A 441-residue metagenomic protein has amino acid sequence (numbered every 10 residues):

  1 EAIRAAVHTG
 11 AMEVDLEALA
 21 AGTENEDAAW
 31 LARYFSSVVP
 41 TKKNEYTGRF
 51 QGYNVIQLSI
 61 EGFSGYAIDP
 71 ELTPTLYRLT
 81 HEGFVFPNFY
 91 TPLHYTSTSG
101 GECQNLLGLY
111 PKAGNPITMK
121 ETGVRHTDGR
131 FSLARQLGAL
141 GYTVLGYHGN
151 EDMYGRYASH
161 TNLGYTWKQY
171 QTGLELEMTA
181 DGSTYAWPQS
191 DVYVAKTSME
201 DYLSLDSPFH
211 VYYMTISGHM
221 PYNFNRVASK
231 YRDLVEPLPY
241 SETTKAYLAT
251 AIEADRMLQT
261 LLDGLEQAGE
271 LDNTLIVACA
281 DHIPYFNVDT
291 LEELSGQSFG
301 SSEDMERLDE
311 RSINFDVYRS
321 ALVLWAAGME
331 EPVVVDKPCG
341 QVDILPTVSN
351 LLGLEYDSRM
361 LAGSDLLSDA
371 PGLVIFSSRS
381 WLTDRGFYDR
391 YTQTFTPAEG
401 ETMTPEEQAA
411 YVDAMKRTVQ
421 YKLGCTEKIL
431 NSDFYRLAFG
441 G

Functional and structural regions predicted by a protein language model:
E1-A6: Transmembrane and membrane-interface helices of multi-pass, inner-membrane envelope-modifying transferases
A11-E24: Helix-enriched interaction subdomains in cytosolic or periplasmic regions, typified by TIR/SEFIR signaling/NADase cores
E26-G441: Solvent-exposed soluble domains appended to multi-pass membrane proteins
